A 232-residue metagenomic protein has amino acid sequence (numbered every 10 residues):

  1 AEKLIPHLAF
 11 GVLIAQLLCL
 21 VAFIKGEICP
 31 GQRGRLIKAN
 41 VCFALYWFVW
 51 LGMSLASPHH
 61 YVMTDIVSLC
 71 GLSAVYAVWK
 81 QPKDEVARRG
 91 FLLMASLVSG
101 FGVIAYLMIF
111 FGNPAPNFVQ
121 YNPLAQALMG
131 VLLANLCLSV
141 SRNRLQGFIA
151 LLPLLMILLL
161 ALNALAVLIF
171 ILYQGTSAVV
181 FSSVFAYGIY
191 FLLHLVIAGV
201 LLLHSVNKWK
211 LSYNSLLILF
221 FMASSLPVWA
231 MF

Functional and structural regions predicted by a protein language model:
A1-L4, Q16-A39, V78-V86, N135-L154 (+3 more regions): Juxtamembrane membrane-water interface segments of multi-pass membrane proteins, especially cytoplasmic-side
E2, K25-P123: Membrane-interface helix-loop-helix junctions at boundaries between adjacent transmembrane segments
K3-Q16, P58-G71, F118-L128, S182-L193: Structural signature of hydrophobic alpha-helical transmembrane segments
C42-W50, S73, F91-F111, Y121-L138 (+3 more regions): Alpha-helical transmembrane segments of multi-pass integral membrane proteins
H60-S68, G90-V103, V119-Q126, L145-L159 (+2 more regions): Juxtamembrane/interfacial segments around transmembrane helices
